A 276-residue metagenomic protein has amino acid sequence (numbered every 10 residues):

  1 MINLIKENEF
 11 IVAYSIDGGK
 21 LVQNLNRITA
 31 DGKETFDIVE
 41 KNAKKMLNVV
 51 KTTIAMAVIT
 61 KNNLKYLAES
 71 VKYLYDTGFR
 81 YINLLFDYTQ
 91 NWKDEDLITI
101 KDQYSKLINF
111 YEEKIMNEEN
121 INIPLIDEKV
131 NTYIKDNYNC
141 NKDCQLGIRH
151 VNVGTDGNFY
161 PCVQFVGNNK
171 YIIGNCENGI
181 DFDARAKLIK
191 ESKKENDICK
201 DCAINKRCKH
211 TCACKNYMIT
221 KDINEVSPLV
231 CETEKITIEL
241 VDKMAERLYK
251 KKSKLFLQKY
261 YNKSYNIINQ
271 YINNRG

Functional and structural regions predicted by a protein language model:
M1-D87: Radical SAM/AdoMet-radical enzyme domain recognition
A68-N139: Long, K/E/R/D-enriched contiguous segments that form extended
D102-Y133, V163-K209: C-terminal accessory region of radical SAM enzymes
C144-G147: Short, small/polar residue-rich loop motifs at catalytic or cofactor-binding pockets
G154: Short, acidic, Ser/Thr-enriched surface-loop or helix-capping motifs
E195-G276: Radical SAM enzyme core and accessory elements
